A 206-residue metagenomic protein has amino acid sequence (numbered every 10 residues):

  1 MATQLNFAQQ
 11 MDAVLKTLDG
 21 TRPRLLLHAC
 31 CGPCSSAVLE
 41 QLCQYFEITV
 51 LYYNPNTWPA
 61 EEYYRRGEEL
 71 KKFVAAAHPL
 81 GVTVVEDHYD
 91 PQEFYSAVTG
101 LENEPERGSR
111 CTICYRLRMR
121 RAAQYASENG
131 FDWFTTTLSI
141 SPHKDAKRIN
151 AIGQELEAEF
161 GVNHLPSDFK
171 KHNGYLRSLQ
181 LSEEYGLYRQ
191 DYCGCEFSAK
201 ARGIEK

Functional and structural regions predicted by a protein language model:
M1-K206: Nucleotide-activated chemistry modules centered on ATP-dependent adenylation/adenylyltransferase
